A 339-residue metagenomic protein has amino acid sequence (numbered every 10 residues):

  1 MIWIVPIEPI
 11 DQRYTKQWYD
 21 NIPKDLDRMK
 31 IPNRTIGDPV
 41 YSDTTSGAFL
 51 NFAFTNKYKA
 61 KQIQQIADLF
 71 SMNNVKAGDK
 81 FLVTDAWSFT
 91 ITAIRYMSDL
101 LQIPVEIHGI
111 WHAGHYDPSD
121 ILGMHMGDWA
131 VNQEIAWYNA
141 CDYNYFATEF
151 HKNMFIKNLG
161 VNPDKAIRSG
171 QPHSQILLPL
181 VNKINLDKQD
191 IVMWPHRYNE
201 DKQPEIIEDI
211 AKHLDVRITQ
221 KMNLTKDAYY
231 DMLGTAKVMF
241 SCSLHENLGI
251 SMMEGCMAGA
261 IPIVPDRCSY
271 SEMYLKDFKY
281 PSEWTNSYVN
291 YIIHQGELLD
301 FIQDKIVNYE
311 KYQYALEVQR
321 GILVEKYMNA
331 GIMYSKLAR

Functional and structural regions predicted by a protein language model:
M1-A93: N-terminal pre-catalytic "stem/leader" segment of glycosyltransferase-like enzymes
K80-A86, D99-I121: Active-site proximal beta-strand in glycosyltransferases
M124-N144: Membrane-proximal helix-turn-helix segments that form the acceptor-binding/catalytic region of lipid-linked
N139-V181: Donor nucleotide-sugar binding/catalytic pocket of nucleotide-sugar-dependent glycosyltransferases
H173-K212: Conserved donor-binding/catalytic core segment of Leloir-type glycosyltransferases
N182-K183, T285-R339: A charged, aromatic-enriched C-terminal amphipathic alpha-helix characteristic of glycosyltransferases across folds
L244: Aromatic "clamp/platform" in nucleotide-sugar-dependent glycosyltransferases that forms part of the donor/acceptor
I261-V264, S271: Short hydrophobic beta-strand element within catalytic cores of glycosyltransferases and related nucleotide-activated
